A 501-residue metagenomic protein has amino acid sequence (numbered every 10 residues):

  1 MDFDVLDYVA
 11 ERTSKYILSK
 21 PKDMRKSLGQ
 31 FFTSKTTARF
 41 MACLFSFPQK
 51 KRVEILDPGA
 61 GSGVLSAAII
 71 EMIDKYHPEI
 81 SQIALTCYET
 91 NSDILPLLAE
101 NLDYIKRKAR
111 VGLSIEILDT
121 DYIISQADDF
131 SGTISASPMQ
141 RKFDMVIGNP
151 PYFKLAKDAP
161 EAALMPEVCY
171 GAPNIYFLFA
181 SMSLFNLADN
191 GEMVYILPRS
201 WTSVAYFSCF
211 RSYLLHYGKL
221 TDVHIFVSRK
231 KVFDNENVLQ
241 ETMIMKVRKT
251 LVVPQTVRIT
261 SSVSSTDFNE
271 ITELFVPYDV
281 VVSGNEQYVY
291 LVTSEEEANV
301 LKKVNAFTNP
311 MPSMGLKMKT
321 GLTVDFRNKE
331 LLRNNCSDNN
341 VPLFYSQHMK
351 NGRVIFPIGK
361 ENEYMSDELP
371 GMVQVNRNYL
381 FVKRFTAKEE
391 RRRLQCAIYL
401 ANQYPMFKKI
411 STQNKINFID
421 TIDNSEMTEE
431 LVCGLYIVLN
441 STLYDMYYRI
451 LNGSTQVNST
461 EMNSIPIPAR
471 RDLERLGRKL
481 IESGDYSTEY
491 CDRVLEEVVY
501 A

Functional and structural regions predicted by a protein language model:
M1-S81, T86-Y104, Q126, P150 (+2 more regions): Class I S-adenosyl-L-methionine
K26-S27, F31-F40, A60-A67, I80-Q82 (+2 more regions): Signature of N6-adenine DNA methyltransferases within the class I
P78, I105-V111, Y213-Y217: Short, conserved catalytic or adaptor-binding loops enriched in Gly and charged residues
T90, Y122-I124, M349: Hydrophobic pocket-lining residues within nucleotide cofactor-binding pockets
G112-Y122: Conserved SAM-binding strand-loop segment of SAM-dependent methyltransferases
A298-D485, E489-V499: Polybasic, glycine- and aromatic-enriched phosphate-binding surface used to engage nucleic acids
